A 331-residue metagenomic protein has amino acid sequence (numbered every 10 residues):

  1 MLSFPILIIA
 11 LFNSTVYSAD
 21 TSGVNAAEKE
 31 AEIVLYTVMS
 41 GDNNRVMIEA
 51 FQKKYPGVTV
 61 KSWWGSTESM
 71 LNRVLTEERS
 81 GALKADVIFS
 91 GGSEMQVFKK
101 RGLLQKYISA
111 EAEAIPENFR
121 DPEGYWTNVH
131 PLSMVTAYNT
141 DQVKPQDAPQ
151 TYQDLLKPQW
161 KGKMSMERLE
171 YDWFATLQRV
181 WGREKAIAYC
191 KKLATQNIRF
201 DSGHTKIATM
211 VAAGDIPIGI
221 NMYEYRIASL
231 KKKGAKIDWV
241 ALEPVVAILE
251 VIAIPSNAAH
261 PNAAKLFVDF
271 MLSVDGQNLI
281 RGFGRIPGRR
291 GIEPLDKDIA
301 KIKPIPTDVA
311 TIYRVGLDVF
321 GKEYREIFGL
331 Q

Functional and structural regions predicted by a protein language model:
T21, V34-I48, V60-E78, L83-D215: Extracytoplasmic ligand-binding site segments that recognize negatively charged/polar headgroups
M47, K185, Y189-K192, E250 (+2 more regions): Short amphipathic alpha-helical coupling segments at ligand-binding clamshell hinges and other catalytic/signaling
S93-V97, P217-I237: A ligand-binding cleft/hinge motif common to bilobed small-molecule-binding domains
L104-E111, G124-T127, S229-V246, P255-N257 (+1 more regions): Short beta-strand->loop
E117, L132, C190-A194, I198-D201 (+1 more regions): Periplasmic-binding protein-like
V135-Q142, Q178-V180, I248-H260, L279-I280: A bilobed periplasmic-binding-protein/Venus flytrap-type ligand-binding module shared by bacterial periplasmic
W160-L169, M271-E293: Periplasmic-binding protein-like
P294-Q331: Extracellular/periplasmic bilobal clamshell ligand-binding domains
